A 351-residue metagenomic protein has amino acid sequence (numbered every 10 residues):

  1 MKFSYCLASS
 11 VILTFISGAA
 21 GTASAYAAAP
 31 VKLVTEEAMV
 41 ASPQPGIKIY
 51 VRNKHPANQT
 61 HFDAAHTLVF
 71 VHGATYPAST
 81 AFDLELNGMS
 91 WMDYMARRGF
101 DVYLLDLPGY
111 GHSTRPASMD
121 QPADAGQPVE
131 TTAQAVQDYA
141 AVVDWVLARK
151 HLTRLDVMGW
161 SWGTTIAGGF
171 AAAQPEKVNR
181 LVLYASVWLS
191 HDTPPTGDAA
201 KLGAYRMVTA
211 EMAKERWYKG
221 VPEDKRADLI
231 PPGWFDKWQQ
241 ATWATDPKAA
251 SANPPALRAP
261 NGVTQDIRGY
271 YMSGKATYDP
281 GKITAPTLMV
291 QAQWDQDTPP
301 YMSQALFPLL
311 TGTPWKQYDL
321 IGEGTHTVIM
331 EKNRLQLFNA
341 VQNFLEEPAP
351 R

Functional and structural regions predicted by a protein language model:
A28-D63: N-terminal cap/lid segment of alpha/beta-hydrolase-fold proteins
N58-L104: Short, surface-exposed "cap/lid" segments of acyl-processing enzymes
A78-S79, L105-V129, H326-T327: Glycine-rich "HGGG/HGxG" loop immediately N-terminal to the catalytic nucleophile of the alpha/beta-hydrolase
Q134-R154: Conserved acidic catalytic loop of the alpha/beta-hydrolase fold
T153-M158, W162-H191: Conserved hydrolase catalytic core segment
D192-L288: Alpha/beta-hydrolase
Q296-M302: Conserved alpha/beta-hydrolase "acid-adjacent" motif
G324-L335: Catalytic histidine-centered segment of alpha/beta-hydrolase-like enzymes
